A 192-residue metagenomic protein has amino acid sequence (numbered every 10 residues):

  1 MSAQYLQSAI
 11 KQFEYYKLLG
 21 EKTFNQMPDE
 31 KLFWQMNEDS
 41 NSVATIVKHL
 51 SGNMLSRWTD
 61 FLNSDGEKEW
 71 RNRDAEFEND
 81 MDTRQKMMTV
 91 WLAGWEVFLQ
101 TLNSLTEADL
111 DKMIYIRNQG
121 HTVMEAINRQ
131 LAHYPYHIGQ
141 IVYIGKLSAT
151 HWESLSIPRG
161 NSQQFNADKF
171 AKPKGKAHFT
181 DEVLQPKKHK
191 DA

Functional and structural regions predicted by a protein language model:
S2-I10, M81-M88: Active-site rim elements
L6, F13, K17, W95-L99 (+1 more regions): Amphipathic repeat-derived elements
I10-E14, L18-E21, D29-D74, I116-T180 (+1 more regions): Short, contiguous alpha-helical
M27-E30, N103-L105: Short, solvent-exposed, charged loop/turn and helix-capping segments that join or cap alpha-helices on peripheral
D60, G66-T101: Helix-adjacent hinge/juxtasegments
A93-L110, H178-A192: Long, charge-rich low-complexity segments
